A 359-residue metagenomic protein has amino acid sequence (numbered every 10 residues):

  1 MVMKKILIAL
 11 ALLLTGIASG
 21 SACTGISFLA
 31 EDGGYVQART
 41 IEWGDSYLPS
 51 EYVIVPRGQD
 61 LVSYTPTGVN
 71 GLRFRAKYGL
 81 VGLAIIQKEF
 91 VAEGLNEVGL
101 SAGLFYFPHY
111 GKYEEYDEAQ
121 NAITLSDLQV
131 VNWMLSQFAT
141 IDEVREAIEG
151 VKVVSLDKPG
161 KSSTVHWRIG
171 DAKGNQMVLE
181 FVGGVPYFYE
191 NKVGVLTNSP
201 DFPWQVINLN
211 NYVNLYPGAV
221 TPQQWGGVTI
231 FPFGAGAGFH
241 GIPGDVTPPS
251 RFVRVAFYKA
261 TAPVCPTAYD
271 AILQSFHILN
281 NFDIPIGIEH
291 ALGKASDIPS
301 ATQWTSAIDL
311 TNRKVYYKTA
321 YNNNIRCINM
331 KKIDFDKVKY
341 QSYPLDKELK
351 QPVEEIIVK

Functional and structural regions predicted by a protein language model:
M1-I6: Positively charged n-region of N-terminal signal peptides that target proteins for export
I8-G16: Bacterial N-terminal signal peptides
S21-V36, G44, S50, A147 (+4 more regions): C-terminus-biased signal that marks the final domain/tail of proteins
T24-A119, S155, K359: A contiguous strand-loop segment
V36-A38, S101-L104, R168-G170, V178 (+1 more regions): Structural recognition of the beta-strand scaffold that forms the well-ordered cores of secreted hydrolase catalytic
W43-D45, P108-Y110, G184-P186, N322-I325: Short, surface-exposed beta-strand-loop junctions and turns on beta-sheet-rich folds
V53-G68, H109-V151, K339-L349: Compact, glycine/acidic-enriched structural inserts
I141, R145-F181: Aromatic- and glycine-enriched pocket-lining scaffold segments that form the walls of small-molecule binding clefts
